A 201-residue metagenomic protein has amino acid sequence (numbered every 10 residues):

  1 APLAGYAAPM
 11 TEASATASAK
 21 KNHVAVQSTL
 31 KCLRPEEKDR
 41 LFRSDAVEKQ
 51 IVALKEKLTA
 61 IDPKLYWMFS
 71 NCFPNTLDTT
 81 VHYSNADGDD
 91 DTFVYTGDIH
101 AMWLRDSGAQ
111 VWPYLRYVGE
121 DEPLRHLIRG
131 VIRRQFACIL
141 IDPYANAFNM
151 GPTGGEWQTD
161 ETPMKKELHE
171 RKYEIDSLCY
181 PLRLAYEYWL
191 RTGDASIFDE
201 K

Functional and structural regions predicted by a protein language model:
A1, N71, T153-W157: A broad "ordered helical/assembly scaffold" signature
A1-A13: N-terminal export signals
T11, A15, A19-R34, L58 (+2 more regions): Unusually extended, aromatic-enriched hydrophobic runs near protein termini
T11, R34, R43-S44, N85 (+3 more regions): Serine/threonine-rich low-complexity intrinsically disordered regions
A17-W103: Low-complexity, Ser/Thr/Pro/Gly-enriched N-terminal "stalk/linker" regions
H100-K201: Aromatic-rich carbohydrate-recognition surfaces in CAZymes
